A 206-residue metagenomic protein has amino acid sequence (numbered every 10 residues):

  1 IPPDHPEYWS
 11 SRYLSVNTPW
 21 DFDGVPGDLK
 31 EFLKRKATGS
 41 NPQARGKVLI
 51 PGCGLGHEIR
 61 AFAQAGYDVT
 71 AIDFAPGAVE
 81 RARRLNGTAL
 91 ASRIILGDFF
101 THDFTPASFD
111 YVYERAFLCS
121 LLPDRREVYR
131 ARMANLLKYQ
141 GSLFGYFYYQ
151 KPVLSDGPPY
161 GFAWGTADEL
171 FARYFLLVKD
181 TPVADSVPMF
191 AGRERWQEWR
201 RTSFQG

Functional and structural regions predicted by a protein language model:
I1-I50, G54-T105, L121-G206: Class I (Rossmann-like) S-adenosyl-L-methionine-dependent methyltransferase catalytic domain, capturing the SAM-binding
H57, Y113-E114: Residue-level micro-sites within transmembrane alpha helices that shape and flank functional polar/acidic positions
F104-V112: A short acidic, Gly/Pro-enriched loop at the edge of an enzyme's catalytic core that lines a small-molecule cofactor
A116-S120: Short catalytic micro-motifs in class I SAM-dependent methyltransferases
